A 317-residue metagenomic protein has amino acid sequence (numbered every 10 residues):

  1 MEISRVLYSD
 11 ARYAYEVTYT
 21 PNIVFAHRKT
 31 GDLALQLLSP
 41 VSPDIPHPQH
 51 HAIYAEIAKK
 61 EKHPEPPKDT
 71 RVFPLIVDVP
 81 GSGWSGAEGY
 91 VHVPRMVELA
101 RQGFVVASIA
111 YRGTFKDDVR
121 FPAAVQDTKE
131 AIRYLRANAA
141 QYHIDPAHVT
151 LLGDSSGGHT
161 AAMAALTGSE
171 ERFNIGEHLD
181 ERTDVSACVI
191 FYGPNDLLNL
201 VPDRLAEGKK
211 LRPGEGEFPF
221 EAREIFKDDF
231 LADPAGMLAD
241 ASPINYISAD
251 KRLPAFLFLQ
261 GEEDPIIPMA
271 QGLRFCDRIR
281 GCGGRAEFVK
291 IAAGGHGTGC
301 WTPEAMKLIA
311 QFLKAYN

Functional and structural regions predicted by a protein language model:
M1-T70: N-terminal cap/lid segment of alpha/beta-hydrolase-fold proteins
S9-Y15, P202-S248: Mobile cap/lid helix-loop segments that gate and shape the active-site cleft of serine hydrolases
I45, P64-F73, D78-D118, L197-L198 (+1 more regions): Short substrate-entry loop that stabilizes the transition state in hydrolases
A87-M96, A107-P146, G299-C300, E304-A305: Catalytic nucleophile-loop/oxyanion-hole region of alpha/beta-hydrolase and closely related hydrolase-like folds
R133-L205: Primarily recognizes the serine-hydrolase "nucleophile elbow" in alpha/beta-hydrolase and SGNH/GDSL folds
E177-D196, A235-F256: The feature captures the conserved acid-bearing segment of alpha/beta-hydrolase catalytic domains
L257-Q260, D264: Short beta-strand/loop motif that positions the catalytic acidic residue of the alpha/beta-hydrolase fold
P265-R274: Conserved alpha/beta-hydrolase "acid-adjacent" motif
